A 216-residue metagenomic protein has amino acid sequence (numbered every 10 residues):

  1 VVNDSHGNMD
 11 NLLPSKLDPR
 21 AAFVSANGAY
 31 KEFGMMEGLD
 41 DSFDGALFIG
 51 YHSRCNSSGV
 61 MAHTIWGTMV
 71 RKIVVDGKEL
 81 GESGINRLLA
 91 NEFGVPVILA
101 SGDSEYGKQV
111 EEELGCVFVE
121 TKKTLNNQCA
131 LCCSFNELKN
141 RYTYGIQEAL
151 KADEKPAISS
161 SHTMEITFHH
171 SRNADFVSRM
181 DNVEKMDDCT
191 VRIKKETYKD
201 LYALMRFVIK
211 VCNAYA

Functional and structural regions predicted by a protein language model:
V1-F43: Glycine-rich nucleotide/cofactor/substrate-binding loop typically near the N-terminus or early in the first domain
N3-D4, A46-Y51, A100-S101, T167: Short beta-strand segments
M9-L12, R54-G59, K72, Y106-Q109: Short, well-ordered, mixed-charge alpha-helical segments that flank or form enzyme active sites
K16-N27, G115-V119, M180-E196: Active-site regions of enzymes building and remodeling cell-envelope glycoconjugates
S25-M69: N-terminal glycine-rich phosphate/adenylate-binding segment common to multiple enzyme folds
K31, G67-F93, L99-Y106: Active-site glycine-rich loop that binds ribose-phosphate moieties when present
E92-G145: Active-site rim beta-loop-alpha module in soluble metabolic enzymes
L138, T143-A216: C-terminal accessory domains and tails appended to enzymatic cores
